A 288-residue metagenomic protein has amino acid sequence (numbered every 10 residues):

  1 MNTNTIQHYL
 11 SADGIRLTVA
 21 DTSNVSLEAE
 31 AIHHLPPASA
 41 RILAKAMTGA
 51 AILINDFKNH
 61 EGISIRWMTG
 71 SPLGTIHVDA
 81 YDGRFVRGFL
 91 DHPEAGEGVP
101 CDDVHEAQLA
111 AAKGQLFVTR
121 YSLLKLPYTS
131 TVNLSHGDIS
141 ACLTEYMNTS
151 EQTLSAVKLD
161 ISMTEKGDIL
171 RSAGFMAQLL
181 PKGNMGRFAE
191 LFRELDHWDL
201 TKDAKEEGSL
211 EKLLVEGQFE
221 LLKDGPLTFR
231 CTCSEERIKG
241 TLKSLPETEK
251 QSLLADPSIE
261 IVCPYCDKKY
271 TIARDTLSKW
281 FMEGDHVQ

Functional and structural regions predicted by a protein language model:
M1-L221: Interaction interfaces in information-processing and related assembly proteins
F192-Q288: Cys/His-clustered metal-coordination modules, chiefly Zn-binding fingers
